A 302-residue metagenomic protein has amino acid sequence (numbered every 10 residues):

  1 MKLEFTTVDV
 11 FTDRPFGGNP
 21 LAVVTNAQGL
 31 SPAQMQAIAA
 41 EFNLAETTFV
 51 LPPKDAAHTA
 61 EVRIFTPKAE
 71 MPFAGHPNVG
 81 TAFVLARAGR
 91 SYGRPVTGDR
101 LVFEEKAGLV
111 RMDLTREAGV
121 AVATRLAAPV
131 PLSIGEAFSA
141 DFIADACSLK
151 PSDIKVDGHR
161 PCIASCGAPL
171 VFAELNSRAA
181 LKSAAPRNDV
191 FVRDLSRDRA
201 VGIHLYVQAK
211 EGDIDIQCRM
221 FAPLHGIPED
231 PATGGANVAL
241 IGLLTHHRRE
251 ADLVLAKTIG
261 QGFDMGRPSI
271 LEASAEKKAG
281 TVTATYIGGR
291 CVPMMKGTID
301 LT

Functional and structural regions predicted by a protein language model:
M1-F73, V79-T302: Active-site proximal loop and beta-alpha junction motif in alpha/beta enzyme cores
